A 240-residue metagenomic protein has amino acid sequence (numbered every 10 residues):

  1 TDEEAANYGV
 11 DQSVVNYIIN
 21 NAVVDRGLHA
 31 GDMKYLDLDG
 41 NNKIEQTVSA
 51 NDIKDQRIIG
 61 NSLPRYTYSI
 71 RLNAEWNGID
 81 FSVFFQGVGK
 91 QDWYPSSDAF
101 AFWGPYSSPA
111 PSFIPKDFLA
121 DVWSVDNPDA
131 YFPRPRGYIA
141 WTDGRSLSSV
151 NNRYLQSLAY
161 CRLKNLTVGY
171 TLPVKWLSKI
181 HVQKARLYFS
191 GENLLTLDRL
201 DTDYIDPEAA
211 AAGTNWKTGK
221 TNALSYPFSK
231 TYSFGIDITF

Functional and structural regions predicted by a protein language model:
T1-G9, P109, F118-A130, S148 (+1 more regions): C-terminal beta-signal and terminal closure region of outer-membrane beta-barrel proteins
A6, Q12, Y17, N21-A22 (+3 more regions): Extracytoplasmic gating/loop element in the C-terminal half of outer-membrane beta-barrel translocons and assembly
A50-I58, K116, S146-Y154, N215-K220: Extracytoplasmic loops and strand-loop junctions of Gram-negative outer membrane beta-barrel proteins
Y66-Y68, N77-I79, A159, H181-A185 (+1 more regions): Outer-envelope beta-barrel architecture signal
S69-R71, N165-G169, S233-G235: Membrane-embedded beta-strand positions in outer-membrane beta-barrel channels/transporters
E75, Q86-V88, S190-L194, T239: Outer-membrane beta-barrel pore domains and translocons
G78-S82, K175-W176: Repeated loop/turn-to-beta-strand initiation elements of outer-membrane beta-barrel proteins
V83, L187-F189, I236: Membrane-embedded beta-strand positions of outer-membrane beta-barrel proteins
